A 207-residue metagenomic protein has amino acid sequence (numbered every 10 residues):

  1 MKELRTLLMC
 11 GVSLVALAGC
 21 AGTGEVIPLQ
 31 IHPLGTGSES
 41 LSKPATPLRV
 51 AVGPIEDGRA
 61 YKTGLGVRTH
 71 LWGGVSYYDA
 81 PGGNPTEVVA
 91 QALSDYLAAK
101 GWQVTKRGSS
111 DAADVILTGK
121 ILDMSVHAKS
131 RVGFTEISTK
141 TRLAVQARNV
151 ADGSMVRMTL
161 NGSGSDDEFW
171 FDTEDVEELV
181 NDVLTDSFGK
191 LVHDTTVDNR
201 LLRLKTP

Functional and structural regions predicted by a protein language model:
M1-C20: Sec-dependent bacterial lipoprotein signal peptides
C20-E87, H193-P207: A structural "domain/chain start" motif
A21-G37, K100, V104-M155: Surface-exposed short loop/turn segments
P54-R59, K120-V126, N161-S163: Generic short beta-strand segments
L71-N84, V150-D194, R200: Short secondary-structure boundary motifs at beta->alpha junctions and helix caps
P81-G101: Structured, soluble extracytoplasmic/luminal domains of envelope-associated proteins
S94-W102, V126, F188-R200: Sec-exported extracytoplasmic/periplasmic mature domains
